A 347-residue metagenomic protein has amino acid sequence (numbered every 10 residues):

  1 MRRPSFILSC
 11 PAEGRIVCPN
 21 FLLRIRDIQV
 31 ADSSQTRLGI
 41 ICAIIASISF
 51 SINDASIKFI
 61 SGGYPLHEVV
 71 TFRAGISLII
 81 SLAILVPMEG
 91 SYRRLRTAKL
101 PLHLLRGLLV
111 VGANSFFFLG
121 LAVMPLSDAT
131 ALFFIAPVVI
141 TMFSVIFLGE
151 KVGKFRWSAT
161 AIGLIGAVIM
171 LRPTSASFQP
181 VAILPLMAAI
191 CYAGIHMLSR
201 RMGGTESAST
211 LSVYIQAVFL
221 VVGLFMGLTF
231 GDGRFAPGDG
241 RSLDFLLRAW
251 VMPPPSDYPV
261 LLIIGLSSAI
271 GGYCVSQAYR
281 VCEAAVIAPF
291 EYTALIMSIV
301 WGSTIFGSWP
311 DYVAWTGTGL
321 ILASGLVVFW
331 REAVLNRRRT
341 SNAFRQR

Functional and structural regions predicted by a protein language model:
F21-E68, S177-R201, F344-R347: Glycine-/small-residue-enriched transmembrane alpha-helix faces in small-molecule transporters and effluxers
L38-I44, S91-F116, P180-L186, P237-I270 (+1 more regions): Loop-to-transmembrane-helix transition segments
Y64-G112, I190-I195, I215-G231: Transmembrane alpha-helices of multi-pass small-molecule transport proteins
S81, S177-G238, L247, V251 (+2 more regions): Transmembrane alpha-helical segments that form core, pore/gating elements of small-molecule transporters/exporters
T130-I135, G203-V218, A269-S303: Helix-helix packing/entry segments at the starts of transmembrane helices
A136-A161, I296-W315: C-terminal transmembrane-helix exit sites in multi-pass transporters
F155-R172, A188, V313-E332: Hydrophobic transmembrane alpha-helices of multi-pass small-molecule transport proteins
I296-R347: C-terminal-most transmembrane helix of multi-pass membrane proteins
